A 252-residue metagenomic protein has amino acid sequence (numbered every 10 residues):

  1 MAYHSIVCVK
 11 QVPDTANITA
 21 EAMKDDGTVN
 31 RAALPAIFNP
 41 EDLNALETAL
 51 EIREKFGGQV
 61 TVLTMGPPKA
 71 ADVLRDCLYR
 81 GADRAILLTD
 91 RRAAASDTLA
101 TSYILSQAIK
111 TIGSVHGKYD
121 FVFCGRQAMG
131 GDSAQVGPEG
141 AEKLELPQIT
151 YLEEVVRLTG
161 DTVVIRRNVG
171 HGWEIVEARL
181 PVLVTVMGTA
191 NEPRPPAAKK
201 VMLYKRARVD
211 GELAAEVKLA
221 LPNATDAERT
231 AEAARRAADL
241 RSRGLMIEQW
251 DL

Functional and structural regions predicted by a protein language model:
M1-L252: N-terminal glycine-rich FAD/FM-binding segment characteristic of electron-transfer flavoproteins
